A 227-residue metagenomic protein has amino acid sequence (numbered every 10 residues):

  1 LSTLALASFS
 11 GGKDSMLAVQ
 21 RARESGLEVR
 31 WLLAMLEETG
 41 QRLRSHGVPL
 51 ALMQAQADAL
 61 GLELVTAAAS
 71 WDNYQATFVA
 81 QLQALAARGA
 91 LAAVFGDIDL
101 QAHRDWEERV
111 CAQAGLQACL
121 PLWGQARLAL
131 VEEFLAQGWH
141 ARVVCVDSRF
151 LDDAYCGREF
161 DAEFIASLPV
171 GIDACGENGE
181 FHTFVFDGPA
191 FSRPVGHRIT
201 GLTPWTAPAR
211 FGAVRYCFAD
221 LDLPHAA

Functional and structural regions predicted by a protein language model:
L1-A227: Nucleotide-activated chemistry modules centered on ATP-dependent adenylation/adenylyltransferase
